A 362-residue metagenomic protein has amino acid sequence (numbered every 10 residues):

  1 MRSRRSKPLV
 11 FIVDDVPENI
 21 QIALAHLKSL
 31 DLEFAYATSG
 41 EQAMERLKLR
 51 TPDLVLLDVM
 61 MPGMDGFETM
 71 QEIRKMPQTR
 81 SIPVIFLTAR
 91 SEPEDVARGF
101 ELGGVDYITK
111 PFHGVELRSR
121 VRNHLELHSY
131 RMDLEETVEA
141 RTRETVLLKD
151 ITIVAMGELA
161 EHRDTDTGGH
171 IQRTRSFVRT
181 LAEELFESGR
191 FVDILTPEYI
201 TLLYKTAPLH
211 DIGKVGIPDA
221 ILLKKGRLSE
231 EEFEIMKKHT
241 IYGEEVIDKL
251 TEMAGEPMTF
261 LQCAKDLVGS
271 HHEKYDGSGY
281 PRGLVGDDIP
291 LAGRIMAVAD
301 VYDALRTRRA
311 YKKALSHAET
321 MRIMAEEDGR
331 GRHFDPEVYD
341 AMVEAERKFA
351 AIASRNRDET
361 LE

Functional and structural regions predicted by a protein language model:
F11, R50-V59: Active-site beta3 strand of CheY-like receiver
D14, D58, T88: Active-site residues of response regulator receiver
Q21-S29: Charged docking surfaces used in two-component/phosphorelay signaling
Y36-E45, G66: Helix N-cap/capping motif at the beta->alpha junctions
R50, P62-D65, R80, E92 (+1 more regions): The feature encodes the CheY-like receiver
M61, I73: Receiver (REC) domain active-site loop signature in two-component systems and cognate sites in sensor histidine kinases
L147-E362: Histidine- and acidic-residue-rich, metal-dependent catalytic cores
